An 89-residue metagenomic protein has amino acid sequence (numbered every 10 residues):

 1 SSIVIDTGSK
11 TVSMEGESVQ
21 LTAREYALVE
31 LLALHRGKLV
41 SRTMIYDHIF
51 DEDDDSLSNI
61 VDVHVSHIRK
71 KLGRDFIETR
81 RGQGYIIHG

Functional and structural regions predicted by a protein language model:
S1-T11: Short boundary/linker motifs that mark transitions into or out of structured domains
S9-A23, A27-D75, R81: Positively charged, aromatic-enriched patches within helix-turn-helix-type DNA-binding elements, predominantly
Q83-H88: Minor-groove-contacting beta-hairpin "wing" of winged helix-turn-helix DNA-binding domains
